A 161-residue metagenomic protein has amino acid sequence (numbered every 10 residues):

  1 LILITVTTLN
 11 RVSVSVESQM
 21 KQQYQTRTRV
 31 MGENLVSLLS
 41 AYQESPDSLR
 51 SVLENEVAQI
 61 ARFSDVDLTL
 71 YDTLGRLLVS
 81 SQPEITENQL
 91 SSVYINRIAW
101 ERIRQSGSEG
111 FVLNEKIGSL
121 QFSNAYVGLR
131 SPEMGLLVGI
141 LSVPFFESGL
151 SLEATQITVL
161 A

Functional and structural regions predicted by a protein language model:
I2-T26: N-terminal membrane-insertion alpha helix
L35-S92: Extracytoplasmic/periplasmic helical hairpin of the input-sensing domain located between the first two N-terminal
E54, S81-L120: Extracytoplasmic/periplasmic sensor domains and loops in membrane signaling proteins
Y71, W100, R130-P132: Core beta-strand residues in small-molecule sensory/regulatory alpha/beta domains
R76, G135-L136: Residue-level signal for well-ordered, solvent-exposed loop/turn and beta-edge residues enriched in charged/polar side
E115-I117, N124-G135: A short, hydrophobic, proline-anchored segment that marks a local hinge/packing element in signaling and regulatory
L136-V143: Sensory beta-strand/linker motifs that couple input domains to effectors
F145-A161: Membrane-interface helix-start motif
